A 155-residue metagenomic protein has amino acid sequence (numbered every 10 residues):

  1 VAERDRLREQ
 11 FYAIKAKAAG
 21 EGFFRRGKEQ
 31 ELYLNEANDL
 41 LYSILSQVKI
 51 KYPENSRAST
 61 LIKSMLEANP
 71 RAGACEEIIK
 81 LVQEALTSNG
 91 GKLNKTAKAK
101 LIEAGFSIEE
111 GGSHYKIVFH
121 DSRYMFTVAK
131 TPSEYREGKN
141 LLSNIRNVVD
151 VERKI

Functional and structural regions predicted by a protein language model:
V1-R25: Heptad-repeat positions
G22-D39, S43: Proline-directed phosphorylation-rich, low-complexity intrinsically disordered regulatory regions
D39-I78: Interdomain/boundary linker segments immediately adjacent to catalytic/signaling cores
A68-I155: Long mid-to-C-terminal scaffolding/interaction modules that assemble large complexes
